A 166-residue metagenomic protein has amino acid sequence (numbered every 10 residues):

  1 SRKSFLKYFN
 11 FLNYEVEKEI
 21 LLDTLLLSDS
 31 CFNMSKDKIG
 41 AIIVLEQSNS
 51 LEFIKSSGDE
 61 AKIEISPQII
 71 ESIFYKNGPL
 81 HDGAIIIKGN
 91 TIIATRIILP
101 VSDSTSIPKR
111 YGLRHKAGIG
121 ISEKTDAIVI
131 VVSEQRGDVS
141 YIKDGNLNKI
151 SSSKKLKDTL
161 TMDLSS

Functional and structural regions predicted by a protein language model:
S1-S166: Divalent-cation
